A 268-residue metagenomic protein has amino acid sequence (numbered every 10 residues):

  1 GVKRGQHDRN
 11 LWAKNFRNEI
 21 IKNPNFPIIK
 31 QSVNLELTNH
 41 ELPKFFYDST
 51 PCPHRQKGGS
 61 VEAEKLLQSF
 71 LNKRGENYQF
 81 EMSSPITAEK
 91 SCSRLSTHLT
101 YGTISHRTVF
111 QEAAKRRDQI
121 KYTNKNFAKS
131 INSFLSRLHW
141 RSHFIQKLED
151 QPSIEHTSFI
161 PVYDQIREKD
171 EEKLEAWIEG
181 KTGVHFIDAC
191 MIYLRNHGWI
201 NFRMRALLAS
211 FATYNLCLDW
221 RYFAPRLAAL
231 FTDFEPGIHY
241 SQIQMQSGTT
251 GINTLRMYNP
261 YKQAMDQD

Functional and structural regions predicted by a protein language model:
G1-L135, I145, T250-D268: Active-site "lid/cap" and pocket-lining segments within catalytic core domains
R94-D268: Active-site-proximal binding-pocket segments
